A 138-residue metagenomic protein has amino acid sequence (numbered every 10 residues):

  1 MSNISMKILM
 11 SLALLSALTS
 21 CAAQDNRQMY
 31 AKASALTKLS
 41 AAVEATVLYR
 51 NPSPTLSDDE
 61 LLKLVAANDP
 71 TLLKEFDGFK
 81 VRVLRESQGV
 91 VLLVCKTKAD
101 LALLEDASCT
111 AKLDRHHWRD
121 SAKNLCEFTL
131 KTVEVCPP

Functional and structural regions predicted by a protein language model:
M1-M10: Bacterial N-terminal signal peptides that target proteins for export
T19-S20: C-terminal motif of bacterial Sec signal peptides marking the signal peptidase cleavage site
D25, M29-S53: N-terminal alpha-helical signal peptides/signal-anchor transmembrane segments
Q28, D69-D77, A122-C126, V133-C136: Extracellular glycoprotein-like low-complexity segments
A35-K38, N51-L56, A122, E134-P138: Structured alpha/beta or helical-core interaction and ligand-binding surfaces enriched in interleaved
E44, L48-E105, P138: Extracellular/periplasmic head regions of type IV pilus-like filament subunits
D106-P138: Low-complexity, S/T/G/P-rich flexible repeat/linker segments used as non-globular hinges and stalks within
